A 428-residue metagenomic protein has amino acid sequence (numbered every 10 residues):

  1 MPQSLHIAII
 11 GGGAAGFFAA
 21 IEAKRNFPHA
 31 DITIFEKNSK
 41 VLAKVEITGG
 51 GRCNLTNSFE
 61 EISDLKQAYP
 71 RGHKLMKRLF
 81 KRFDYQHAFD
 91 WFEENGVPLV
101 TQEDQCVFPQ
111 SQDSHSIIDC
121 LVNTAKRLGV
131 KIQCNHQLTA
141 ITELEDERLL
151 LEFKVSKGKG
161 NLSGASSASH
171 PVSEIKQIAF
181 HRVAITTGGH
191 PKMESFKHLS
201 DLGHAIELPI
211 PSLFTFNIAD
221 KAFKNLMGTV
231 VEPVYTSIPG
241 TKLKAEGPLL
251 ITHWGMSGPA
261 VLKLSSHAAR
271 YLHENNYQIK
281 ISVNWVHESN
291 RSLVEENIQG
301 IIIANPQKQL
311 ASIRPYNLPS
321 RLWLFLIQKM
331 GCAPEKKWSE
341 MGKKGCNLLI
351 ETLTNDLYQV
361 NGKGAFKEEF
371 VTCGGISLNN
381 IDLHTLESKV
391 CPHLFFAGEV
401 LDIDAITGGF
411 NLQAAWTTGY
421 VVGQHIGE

Functional and structural regions predicted by a protein language model:
P2-A15: Beta1/beta-strand and adjacent pyrophosphate-binding region of the FAD-binding site in flavoprotein oxidoreductases
A8, K24-G50: Glycine-rich FAD pyrophosphate-binding loop
K40, E61-D64, K81, H87-Q105 (+6 more regions): Residue-level recognition of phosphate/Mg2+-coordinating polar/acidic sites in nucleotide-handling active sites
A43-M76: N-terminal glycine-rich dinucleotide-binding loop that anchors FAD/FMN and/or NAD(P) in oxidoreductases
M76-D84, D104-N123, T187-E194, N217 (+2 more regions): Short beta-strand to alpha-helix junction loop
H115-S116, C120-P319: Predominantly flavin-linked oxidoreductase catalytic cores and closely associated redox partners
T187-K197, L202, D402-E428: A conserved FAD-binding loop/helix module that cradles the flavin
